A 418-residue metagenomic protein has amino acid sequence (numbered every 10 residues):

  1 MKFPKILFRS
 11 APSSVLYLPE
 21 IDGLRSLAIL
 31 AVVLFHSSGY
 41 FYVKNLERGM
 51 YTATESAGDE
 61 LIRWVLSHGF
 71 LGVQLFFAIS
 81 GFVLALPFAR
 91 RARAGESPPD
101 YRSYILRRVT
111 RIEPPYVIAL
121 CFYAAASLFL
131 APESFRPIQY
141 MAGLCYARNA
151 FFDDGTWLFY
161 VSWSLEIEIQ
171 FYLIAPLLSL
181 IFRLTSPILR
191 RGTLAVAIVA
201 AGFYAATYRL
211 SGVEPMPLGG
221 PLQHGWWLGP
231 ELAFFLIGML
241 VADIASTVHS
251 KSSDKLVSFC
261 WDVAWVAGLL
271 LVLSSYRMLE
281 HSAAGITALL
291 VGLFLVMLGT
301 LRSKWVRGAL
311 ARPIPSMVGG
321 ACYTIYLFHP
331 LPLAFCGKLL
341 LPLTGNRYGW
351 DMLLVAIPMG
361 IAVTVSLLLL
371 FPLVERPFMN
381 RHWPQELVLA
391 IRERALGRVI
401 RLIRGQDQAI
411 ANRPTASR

Functional and structural regions predicted by a protein language model:
M1-R209, A321-C322, L339, L343-R418: Membrane-cytosol interface segments of multi-pass membrane proteins, especially ER/Golgi lipid-handling enzymes
L16-P19, L61-V73, G155-I167, T207-I237 (+2 more regions): Interfacial loop-to-helix transition and helix-capping segments at the boundaries of transmembrane helices
R25, A119-F122, C145, S211-E214 (+1 more regions): Hydrophobic, membrane-facing alpha-helical anchors
H36, R91, I244-T247, S303: Generic structural signal for alpha-helix termini and adjacent loop/cap motifs
Y42, H249, F335: Conserved protein kinase catalytic core
A94, P98, I181-L189, A245-V257 (+2 more regions): Membrane-interface helix-boundary motifs at transmembrane edges
L194-V199, K255-L271: Signature aromatic-anchored transmembrane alpha helix within multi-pass, membrane-resident enzymes that catalyze glycan
E231, F235, M239-L240, D262-R376: Alpha-helical transmembrane segments of multi-pass integral membrane proteins
